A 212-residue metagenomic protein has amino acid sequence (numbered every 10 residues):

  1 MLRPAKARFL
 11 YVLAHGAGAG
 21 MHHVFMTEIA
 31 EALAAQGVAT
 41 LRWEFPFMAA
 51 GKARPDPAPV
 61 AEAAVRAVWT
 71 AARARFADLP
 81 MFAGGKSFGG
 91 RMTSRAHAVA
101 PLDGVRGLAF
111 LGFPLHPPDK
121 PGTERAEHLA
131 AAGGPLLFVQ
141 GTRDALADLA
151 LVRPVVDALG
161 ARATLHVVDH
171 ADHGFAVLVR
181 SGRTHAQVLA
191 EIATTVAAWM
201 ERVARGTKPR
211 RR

Functional and structural regions predicted by a protein language model:
M1-M81, R95, F175-R183: Serine-hydrolase catalytic machinery in alpha/beta-hydrolase-like enzymes
L33-A34, R42, A61-E62, L108 (+1 more regions): Terminal, non-globular segments
V65-G134: Primarily recognizes the serine-hydrolase "nucleophile elbow" in alpha/beta-hydrolase and SGNH/GDSL folds
A132-G133, F138-Q140, D144: Short beta-strand/loop motif that positions the catalytic acidic residue of the alpha/beta-hydrolase fold
A145-L151: Conserved alpha/beta-hydrolase "acid-adjacent" motif
L159-V177: Catalytic histidine neighborhood in serine/cysteine hydrolases with alpha/beta-hydrolase-type architecture
V179-R212: Catalytic active-site module of serine/aspartate enzymes centered on a nucleophile-bearing elbow/loop
